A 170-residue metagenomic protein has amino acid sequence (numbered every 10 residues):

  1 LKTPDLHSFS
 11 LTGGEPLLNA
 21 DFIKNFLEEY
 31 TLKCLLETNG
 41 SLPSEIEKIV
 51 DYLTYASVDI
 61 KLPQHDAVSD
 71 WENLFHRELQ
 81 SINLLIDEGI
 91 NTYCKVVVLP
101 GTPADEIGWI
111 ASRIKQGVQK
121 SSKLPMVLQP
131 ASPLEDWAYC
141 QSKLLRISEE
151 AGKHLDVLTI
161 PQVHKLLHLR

Functional and structural regions predicted by a protein language model:
L1-K2: A short, N-terminal amphipathic alpha-helix
D5-S8, L17-V157, Q162-H164, H168-R170: Conserved AdoMet/S-adenosylmethionine-binding subsite of the radical SAM
